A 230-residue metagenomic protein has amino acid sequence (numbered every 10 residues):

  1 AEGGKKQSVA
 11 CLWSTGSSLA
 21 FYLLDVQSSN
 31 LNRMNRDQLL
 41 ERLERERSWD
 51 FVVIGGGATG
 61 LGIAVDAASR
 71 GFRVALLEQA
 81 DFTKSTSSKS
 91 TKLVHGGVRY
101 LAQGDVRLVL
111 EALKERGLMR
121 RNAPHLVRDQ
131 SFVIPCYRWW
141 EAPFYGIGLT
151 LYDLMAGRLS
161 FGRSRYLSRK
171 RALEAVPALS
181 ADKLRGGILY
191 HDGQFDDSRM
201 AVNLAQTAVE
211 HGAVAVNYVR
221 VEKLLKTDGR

Functional and structural regions predicted by a protein language model:
K5-K6: Polybasic, lysine-rich low-complexity intrinsically disordered segments
F21, V26-F51, D66-R70: Extreme N-terminal leader/targeting segments of oxidoreductases
G56-G57, Q79: Glycine-rich Rossmann-fold phosphate-binding loop(s) that bind the pyrophosphate of adenine dinucleotide cofactors
G60: N-terminal Rossmann-fold NAD(P) dinucleotide-binding loop
S69-S88: Glycine-rich FAD pyrophosphate-binding loop
K92-A175: Dinucleotide-binding Rossmann-like beta1-alpha1 core, especially the glycine-rich loop that anchors the ADP
I188-R230: Helical element adjacent to the flavin cofactor pocket in flavoenzyme catalytic cores
